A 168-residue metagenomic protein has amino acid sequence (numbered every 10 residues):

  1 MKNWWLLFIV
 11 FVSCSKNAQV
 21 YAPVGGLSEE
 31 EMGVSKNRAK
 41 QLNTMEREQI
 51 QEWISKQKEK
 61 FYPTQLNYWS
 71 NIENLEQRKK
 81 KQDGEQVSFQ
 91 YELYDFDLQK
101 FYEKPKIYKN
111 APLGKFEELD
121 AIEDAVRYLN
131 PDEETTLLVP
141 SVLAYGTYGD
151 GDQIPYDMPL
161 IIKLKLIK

Functional and structural regions predicted by a protein language model:
M1-C14: Sec-dependent bacterial lipoprotein signal peptides
C14-K168: Cross-family detector of peptidyl-prolyl cis-trans isomerase
